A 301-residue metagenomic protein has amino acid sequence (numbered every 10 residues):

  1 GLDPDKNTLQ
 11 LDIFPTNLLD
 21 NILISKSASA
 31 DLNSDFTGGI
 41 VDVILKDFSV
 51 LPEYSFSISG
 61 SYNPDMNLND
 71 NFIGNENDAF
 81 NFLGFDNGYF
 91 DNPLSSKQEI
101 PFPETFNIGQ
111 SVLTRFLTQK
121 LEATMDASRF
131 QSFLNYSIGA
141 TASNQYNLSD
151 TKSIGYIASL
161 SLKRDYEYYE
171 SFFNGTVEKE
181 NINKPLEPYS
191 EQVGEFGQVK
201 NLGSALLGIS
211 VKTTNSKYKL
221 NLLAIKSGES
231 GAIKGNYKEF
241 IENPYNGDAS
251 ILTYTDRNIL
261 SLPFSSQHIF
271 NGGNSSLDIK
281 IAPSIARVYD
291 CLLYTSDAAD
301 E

Functional and structural regions predicted by a protein language model:
G1-N17, K26-E53: Flexible, glycine/serine/threonine-rich loop segments and coil->beta-strand junctions that form periplasmic-facing
D3-D5, I24-S25, K120-D126, L186-V193 (+2 more regions): Extracytoplasmic loops and strand-loop junctions of Gram-negative outer membrane beta-barrel proteins
T8, N21, K26, I40 (+4 more regions): Membrane-embedded beta-strand positions in outer-membrane beta-barrel channels/transporters
S27, S57-S61, S159-K163, L223-S227 (+1 more regions): Outer-membrane beta-barrel pore domains and translocons
F48-E53, N147-I154, N215, N271-S276 (+1 more regions): Short loop/turn motifs that connect adjacent beta-strands in outer-membrane beta-barrel proteins
L51-Q145: Short strand-turn segments of transmembrane beta-barrel domains in outer membranes, especially the first one or two
P103-I233, R257-F264: Transmembrane beta-barrel wall of Gram-negative outer-membrane proteins
Y294-D300: Conserved small/polar residues in nucleotide/adenosyl-binding loops
